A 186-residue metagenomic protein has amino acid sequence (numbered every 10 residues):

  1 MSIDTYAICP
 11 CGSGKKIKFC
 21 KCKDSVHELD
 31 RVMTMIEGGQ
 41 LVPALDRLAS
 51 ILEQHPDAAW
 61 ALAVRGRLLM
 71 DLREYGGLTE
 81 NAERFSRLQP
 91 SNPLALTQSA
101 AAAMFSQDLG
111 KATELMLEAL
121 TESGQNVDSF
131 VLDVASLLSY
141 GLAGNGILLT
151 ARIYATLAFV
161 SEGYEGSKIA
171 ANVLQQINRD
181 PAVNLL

Functional and structural regions predicted by a protein language model:
V26-G77: Alpha-helical segment of the N-proximal tetratricopeptide repeat
V26-H27, W60, L94, D128-D133 (+1 more regions): Start-of-helix register in tetratricopeptide repeats
D30, V64, Q98, L132-D133 (+2 more regions): "A position-specific structural signal for the A-helix of alpha-solenoid helical repeats
S50-I51, R84-F85, A119, L157-A158: Canonical positions in the second alpha-helix
P56, P90, G124, E162-E165: Short coil turns that delineate tetratricopeptide repeat
